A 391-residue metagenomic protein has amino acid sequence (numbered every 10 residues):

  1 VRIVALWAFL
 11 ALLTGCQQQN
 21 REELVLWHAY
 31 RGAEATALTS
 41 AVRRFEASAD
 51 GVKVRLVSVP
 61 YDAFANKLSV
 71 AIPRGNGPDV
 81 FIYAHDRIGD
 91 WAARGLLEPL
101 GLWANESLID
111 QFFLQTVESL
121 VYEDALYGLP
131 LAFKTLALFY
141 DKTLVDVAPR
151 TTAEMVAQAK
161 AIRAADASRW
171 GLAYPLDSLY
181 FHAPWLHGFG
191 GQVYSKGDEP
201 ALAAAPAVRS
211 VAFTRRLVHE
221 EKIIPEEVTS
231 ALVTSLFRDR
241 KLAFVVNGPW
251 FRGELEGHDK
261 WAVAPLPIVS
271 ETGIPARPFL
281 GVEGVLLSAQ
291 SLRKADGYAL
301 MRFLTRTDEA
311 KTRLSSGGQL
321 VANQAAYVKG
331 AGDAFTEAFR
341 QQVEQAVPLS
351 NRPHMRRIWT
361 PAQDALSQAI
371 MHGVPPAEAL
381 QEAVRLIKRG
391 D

Functional and structural regions predicted by a protein language model:
I3, L10-D90, S270-G273, T312 (+2 more regions): Conserved N-terminal structural module of periplasmic/extracytoplasmic solute-binding proteins
S58-K67, D86, T152-E154, P225-D239: Short helix-initiation/N-cap motifs at beta->coil->alpha
Y83-A137, T152-Q158, P184, A262-P265 (+1 more regions): Hinge/lid segment of periplasmic solute-binding proteins
G101-F112, G191-S210, I268-P278, V328-K329 (+1 more regions): Short, solvent-exposed loop/beta-turn-alpha elements that line the ligand-binding surface or hinge of extracytoplasmic
Y127-L131, L136, E154-P200, P206 (+1 more regions): Extracytoplasmic/periplasmic solute-binding protein
Q158-A159, D198-E227, G257, L266: Glycine-centered hinge/linker elements that transmit conformational signals in sensory and ligand-binding systems
R216-P225, E256-Q319, V347, D364 (+2 more regions): Extracytoplasmic/periplasmic substrate-recognition and gating elements
A264, L314-D364, Q368: Long, aromatic- and glycine/proline-rich binding clefts that accommodate carbohydrate-like moieties
